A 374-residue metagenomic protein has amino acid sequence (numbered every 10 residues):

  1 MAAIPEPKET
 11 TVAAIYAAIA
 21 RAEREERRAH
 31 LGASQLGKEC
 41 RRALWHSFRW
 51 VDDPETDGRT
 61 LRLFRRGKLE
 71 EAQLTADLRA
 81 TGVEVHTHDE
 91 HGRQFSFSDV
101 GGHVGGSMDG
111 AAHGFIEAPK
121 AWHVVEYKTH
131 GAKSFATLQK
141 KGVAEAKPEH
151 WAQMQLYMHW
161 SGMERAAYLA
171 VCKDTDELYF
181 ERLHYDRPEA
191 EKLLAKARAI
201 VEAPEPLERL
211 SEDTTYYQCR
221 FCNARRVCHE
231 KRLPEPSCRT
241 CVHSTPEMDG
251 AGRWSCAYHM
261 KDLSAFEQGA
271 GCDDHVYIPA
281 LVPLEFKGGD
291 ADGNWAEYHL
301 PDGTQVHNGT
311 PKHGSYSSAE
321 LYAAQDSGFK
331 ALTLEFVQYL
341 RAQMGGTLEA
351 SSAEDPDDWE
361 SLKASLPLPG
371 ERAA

Functional and structural regions predicted by a protein language model:
M1-V124, G131-K133, A144, L281-L284 (+3 more regions): Metal-dependent nuclease catalytic cores that hydrolyze phosphodiester bonds in DNA/RNA, characterized by
G102, I116-P119, W160, T214 (+2 more regions): A generic structural signal for short, solvent-exposed coil/turn residues that cap or connect secondary-structure
A111-F115, V171, A257-H259: A generic structural motif
K120-Y127, E164-Y168: Conserved active-site beta-strand-loop modules that form the wall/rim of enzyme catalytic pockets and either contain
K128-G131, C172-K173, M260: A short beta-strand motif that forms part of the nucleic acid-binding face of small beta-barrel RNA-binding folds
T137, K141-W151, L156, W160-S255 (+2 more regions): Metal-dependent nuclease catalytic regions and adjoining charged, substrate-binding loops involved in nucleic-acid end
M260-F266: Short linker/helix segments within small regulatory modules
